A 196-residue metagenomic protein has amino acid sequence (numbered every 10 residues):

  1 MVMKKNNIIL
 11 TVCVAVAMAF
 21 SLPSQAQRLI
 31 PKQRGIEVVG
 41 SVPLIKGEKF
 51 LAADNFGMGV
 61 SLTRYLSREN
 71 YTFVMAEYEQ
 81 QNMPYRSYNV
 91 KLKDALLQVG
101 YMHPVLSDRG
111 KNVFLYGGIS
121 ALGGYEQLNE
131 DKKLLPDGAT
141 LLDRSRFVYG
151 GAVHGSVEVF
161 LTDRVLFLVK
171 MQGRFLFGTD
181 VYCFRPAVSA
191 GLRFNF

Functional and structural regions predicted by a protein language model:
M1-Q33: Cleavable N-terminal export/targeting peptides
Q25-M75, R193-N195: Short glycine/proline- and aromatic-enriched beta-strand/turn motifs that initiate or cap beta-hairpins
R28-I36, R68-T72, K111-G117, S145-F147 (+2 more regions): Outer-envelope beta-barrel architecture signal
G35-E37, Q98, F184-F196: Outer-membrane beta-barrel "beta-signal"
S41-L44, N82-P84, P136-L141, Q172-R174: Extracytoplasmic loops and strand-loop junctions of Gram-negative outer membrane beta-barrel proteins
K49-N55, Y88-D94, T140-F147, D180-R185: Replace "Gram-negative outer membrane beta-barrel proteins" with "bacterial and organellar outer membrane beta-barrel
M58-V60, L97-Y101, V153-G155, V159 (+1 more regions): Membrane-embedded beta-strands of outer-membrane beta-barrel proteins, especially the hydrophobic/small aromatic
S61-P136, V165, F194-F196: Gram-negative (and chloroplast) outer-membrane scaffold detector with strong preference for beta-barrel transmembrane
